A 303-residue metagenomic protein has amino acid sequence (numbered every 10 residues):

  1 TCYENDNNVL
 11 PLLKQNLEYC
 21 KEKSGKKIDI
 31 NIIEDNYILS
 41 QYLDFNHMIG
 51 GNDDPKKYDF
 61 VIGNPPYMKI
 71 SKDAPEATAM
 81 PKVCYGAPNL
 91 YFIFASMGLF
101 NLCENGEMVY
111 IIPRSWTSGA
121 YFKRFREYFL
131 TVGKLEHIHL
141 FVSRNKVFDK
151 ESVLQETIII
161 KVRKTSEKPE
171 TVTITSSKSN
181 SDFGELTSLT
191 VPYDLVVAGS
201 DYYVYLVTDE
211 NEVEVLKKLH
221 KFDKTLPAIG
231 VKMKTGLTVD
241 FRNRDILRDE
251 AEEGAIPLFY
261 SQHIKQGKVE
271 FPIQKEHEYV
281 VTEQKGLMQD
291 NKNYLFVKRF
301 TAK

Functional and structural regions predicted by a protein language model:
Y3-K14, D35-T225: Signature of N6-adenine DNA methyltransferases within the class I
N16-G25: Conserved helix-turn-beta segment of the N-terminal RecA-like "Helicase ATP-binding" lobe in SF1/SF2 helicases
E22, K150-S152, R248-D249, L287: Generic marker of residues within folded, mature protein domains
S24-Y37: Conserved SAM-binding strand-loop segment of SAM-dependent methyltransferases
K26, T131-K134, E252: Short, structurally constrained coil/turn elements that cap an alpha-helix or connect an alpha-helix to the following
I33, Q155-I158, A255, N293: Residues that flank catalytic or metal-binding motifs in active/ligand-binding sites
V213-K303: Polybasic, glycine- and aromatic-enriched phosphate-binding surface used to engage nucleic acids
